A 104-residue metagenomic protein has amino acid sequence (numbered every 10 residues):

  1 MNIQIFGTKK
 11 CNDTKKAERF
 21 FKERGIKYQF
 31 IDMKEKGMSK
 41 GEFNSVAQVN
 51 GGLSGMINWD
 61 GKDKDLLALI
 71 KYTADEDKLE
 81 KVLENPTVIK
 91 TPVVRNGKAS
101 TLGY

Functional and structural regions predicted by a protein language model:
M1-M33: Local sequence-structure signature of Cys/Sec-based thiol-disulfide redox active-site neighborhoods
M33-Y104: Thiol/selenol-based redox catalytic cores and closely related redox-interacting motifs
